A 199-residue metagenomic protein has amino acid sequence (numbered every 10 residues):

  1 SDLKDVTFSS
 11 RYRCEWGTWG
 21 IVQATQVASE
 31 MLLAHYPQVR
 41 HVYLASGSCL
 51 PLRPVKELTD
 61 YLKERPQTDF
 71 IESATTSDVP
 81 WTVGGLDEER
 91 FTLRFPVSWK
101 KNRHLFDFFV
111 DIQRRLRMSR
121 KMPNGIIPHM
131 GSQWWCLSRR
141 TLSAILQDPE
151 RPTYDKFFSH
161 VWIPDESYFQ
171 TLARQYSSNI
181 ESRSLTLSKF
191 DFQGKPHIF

Functional and structural regions predicted by a protein language model:
S1-F199: ER/Golgi luminal nucleotide-sugar-dependent glycosyltransferases, focusing on the catalytic module
